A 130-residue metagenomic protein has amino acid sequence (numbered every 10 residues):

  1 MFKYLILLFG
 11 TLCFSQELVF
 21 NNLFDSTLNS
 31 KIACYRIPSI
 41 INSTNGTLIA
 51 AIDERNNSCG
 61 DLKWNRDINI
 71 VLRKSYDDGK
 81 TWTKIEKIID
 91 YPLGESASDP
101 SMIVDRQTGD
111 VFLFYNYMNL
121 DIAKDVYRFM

Functional and structural regions predicted by a protein language model:
F2-C13: Sec-dependent N-terminal signal peptides
Q16-M130: Asp-box/BNR beta-propeller blade signature and adjacent active/binding-site loops in extracellular glycan-interacting
